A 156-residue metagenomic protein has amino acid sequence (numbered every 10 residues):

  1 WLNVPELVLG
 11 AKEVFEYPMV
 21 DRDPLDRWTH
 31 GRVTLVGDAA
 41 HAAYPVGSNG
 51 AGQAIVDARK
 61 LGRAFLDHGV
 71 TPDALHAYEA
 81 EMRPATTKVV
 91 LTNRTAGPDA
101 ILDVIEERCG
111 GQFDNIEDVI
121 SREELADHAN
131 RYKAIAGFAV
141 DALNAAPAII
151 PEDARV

Functional and structural regions predicted by a protein language model:
L7-D99: Conserved mid-domain beta->alpha element of the FAD-binding
R32-T34, L91-N93, L102-V104, A134-I135 (+1 more regions): Surface-exposed beta-strand edges and their flanking turn/coil or helix-capping segments
G97-I120: C-terminal domain-closing interface element
I116-V156: C-terminal auxiliary extensions adjacent to catalytic cores
